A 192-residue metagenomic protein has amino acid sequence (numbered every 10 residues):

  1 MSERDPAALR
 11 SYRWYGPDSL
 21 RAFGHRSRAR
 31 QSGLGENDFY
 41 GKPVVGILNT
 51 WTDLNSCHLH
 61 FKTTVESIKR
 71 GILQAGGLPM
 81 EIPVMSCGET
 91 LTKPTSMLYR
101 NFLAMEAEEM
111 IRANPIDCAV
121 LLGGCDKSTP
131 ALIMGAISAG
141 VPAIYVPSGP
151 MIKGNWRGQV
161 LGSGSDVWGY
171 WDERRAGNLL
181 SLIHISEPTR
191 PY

Functional and structural regions predicted by a protein language model:
M1-K42: N-terminal amphipathic/basic leader segments beginning at the initiator methionine
D5-Y15, V45-T52, I82-P94: Gly-rich Lys/Arg/Thr-decorated short loops/hinges at beta-loop-alpha junctions or inter-strand turns that position
L20, P130-L182: Glycine/threonine-rich beta-strand-loop-alpha-helix active-site module that forms ligand/phosphate-binding
G24-G35, L73, L78-L121, W168 (+1 more regions): Glycine-rich oxoanion-binding loops at beta->alpha junctions
T52-E81: Glycine-rich phosphate/diphosphate-binding loop of Rossmann-like nucleotide-binding domains
S56-C57, N101, M105, C125-I133 (+1 more regions): Short glycine/serine/threonine-rich phosphate/pyrophosphate-binding segments that cradle anionic phosphate groups
I111-L132, A143-P147: A short, small-residue-rich loop immediately preceding and capping a beta-strand
I183-Y192: Single conserved hydrophobic/aromatic residue that forms the stacking wall/gate of nucleotide- or nucleobase-binding
